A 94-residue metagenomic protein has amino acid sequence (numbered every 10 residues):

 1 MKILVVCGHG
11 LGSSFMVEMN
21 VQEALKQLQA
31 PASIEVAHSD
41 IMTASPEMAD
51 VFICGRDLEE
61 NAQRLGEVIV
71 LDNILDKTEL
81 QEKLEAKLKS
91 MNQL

Functional and structural regions predicted by a protein language model:
K2-S39: Conserved active-site segments centered on acidic
V5, H38, C54, I69-D72: Structural signal for conserved beta-strand scaffold positions within catalytic alpha/beta enzyme cores
S14, N61, K77-L80: Alpha-helix N-cap/helix-start motif
S39-A44, E79: Short acidic active-site motifs
S39-I41, I53-E60: Short, polar loop motifs at secondary-structure junctions
A44-M48, L58-E67: Short loop/helix-cap segments at secondary-structure boundaries that form the rim of catalytic
V68-L94: Ser/Thr/Gly-rich flexible loops in soluble cytosolic domains mediating phosphotransfer, phosphorylation
